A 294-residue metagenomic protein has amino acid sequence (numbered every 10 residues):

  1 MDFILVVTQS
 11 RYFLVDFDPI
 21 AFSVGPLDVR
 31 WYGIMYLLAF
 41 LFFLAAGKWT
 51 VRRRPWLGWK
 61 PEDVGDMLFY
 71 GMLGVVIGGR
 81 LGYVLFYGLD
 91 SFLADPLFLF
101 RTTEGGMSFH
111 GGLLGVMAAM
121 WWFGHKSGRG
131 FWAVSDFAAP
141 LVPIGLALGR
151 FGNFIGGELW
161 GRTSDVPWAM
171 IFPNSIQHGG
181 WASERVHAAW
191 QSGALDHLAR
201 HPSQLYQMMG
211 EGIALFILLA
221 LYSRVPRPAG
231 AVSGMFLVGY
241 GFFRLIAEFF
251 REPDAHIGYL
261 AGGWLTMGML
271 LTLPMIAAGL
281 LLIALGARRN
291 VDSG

Functional and structural regions predicted by a protein language model:
M1-G294: Hydrophobic, membrane-interfacing alpha helices
